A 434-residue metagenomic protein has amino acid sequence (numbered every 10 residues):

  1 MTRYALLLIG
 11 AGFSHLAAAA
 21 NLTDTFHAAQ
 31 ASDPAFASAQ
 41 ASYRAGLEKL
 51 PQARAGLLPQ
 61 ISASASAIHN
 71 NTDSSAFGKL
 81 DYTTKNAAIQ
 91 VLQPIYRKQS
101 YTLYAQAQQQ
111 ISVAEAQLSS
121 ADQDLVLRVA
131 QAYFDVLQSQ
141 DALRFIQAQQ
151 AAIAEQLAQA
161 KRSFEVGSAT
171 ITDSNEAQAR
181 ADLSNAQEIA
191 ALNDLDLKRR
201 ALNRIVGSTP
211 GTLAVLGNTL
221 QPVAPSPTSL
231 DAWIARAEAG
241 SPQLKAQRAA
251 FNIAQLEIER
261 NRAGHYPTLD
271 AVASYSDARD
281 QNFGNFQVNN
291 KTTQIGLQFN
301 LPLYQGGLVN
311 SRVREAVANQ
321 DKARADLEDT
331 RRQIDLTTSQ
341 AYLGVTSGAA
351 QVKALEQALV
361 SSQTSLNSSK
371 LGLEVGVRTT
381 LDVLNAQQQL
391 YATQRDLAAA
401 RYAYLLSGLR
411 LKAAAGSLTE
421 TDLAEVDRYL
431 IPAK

Functional and structural regions predicted by a protein language model:
A18-S66, T72, Q93, P210 (+4 more regions): Bacterial Sec-pathway N-terminal export signals of envelope proteins
A37, Q60-D81, P94-S120, K245 (+4 more regions): Small/polar (Gly/Ser/Thr/Ala-rich) solvent-exposed segments that form structured loops/beta-strands/short helices used
S38-A53, A121, L125-I146, E155 (+5 more regions): Amphipathic alpha-helical coiled-coil segments
N71, D396-K434: Acidic, low-complexity, intrinsically disordered peripheral segments
K85-V91, W233, T293-F299, A341: Hydrophobic, lipid-facing positions within transmembrane beta-strands of outer-membrane proteins
D124-R236, A341-G344, G348, Q389-Y391: Periplasmic alpha-helical coiled-coil/stalk elements that build and connect Gram-negative outer-membrane
